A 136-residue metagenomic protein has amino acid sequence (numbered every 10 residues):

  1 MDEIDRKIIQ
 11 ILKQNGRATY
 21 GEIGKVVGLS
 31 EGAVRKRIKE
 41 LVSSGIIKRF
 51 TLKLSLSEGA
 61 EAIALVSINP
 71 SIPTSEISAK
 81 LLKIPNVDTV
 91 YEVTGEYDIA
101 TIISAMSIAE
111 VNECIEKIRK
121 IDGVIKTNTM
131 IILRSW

Functional and structural regions predicted by a protein language model:
M1-W136: A compositional/biophysical signature of low hydrophobicity enriched in polar/charged and small residues
